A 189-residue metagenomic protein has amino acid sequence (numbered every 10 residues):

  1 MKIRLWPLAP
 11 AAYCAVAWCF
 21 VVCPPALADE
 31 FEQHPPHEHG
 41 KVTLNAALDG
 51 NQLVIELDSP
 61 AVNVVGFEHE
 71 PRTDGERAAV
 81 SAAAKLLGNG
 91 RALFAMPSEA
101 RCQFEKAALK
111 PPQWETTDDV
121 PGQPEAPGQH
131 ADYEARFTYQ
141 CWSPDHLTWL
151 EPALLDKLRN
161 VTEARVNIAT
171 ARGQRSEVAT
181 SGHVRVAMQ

Functional and structural regions predicted by a protein language model:
K2-C14: Bacterial N-terminal signal peptides that target proteins for export
W6-A9, A28, Q189: Compositionally biased amphipathic helical and low-complexity segments enriched in hydrophobic
C14-A15, A26: Cleavable N-terminal signal peptides
V22-A28: Sec/Tat signal peptide C-region and signal peptidase I cleavage site
E30-Q189: N-terminal soluble domains immediately following signal/targeting peptides that reside in extracytoplasmic
